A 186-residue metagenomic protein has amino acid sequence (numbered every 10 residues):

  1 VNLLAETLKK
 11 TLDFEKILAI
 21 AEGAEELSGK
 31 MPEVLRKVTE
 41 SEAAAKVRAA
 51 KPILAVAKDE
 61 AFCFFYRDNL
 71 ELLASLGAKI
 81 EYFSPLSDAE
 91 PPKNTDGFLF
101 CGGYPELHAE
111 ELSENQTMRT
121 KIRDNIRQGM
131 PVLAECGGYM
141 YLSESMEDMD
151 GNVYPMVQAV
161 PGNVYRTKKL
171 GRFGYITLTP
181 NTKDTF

Functional and structural regions predicted by a protein language model:
V1-K10, F100-A109, T179: A polyampholytic, Gly/Pro-enriched intrinsically disordered region
V1-K46: Internal gly/pro-rich beta-alpha loop/helix module that stabilizes soluble enzyme cofactors or their anionic handles
L4, L73, I80, F98-F100 (+3 more regions): Generic structural hydrophobic/aromatic packing signal, biased to beta-strands
K10-F14, A44-A50, F62-E81, P92 (+2 more regions): C-terminal and late-domain segments of enzyme folds
E26-E42, Y82-S87, E144, G174 (+1 more regions): Glycine-rich, charged/polar anion/phosphate-binding loops that engage phosphate groups from diverse ligands
A45-V47, E90-P91, N125, D150: Generic structural signal for beta-strand residues in well-ordered domains
P52-S113, T120-N125: Phosphate-binding active sites in nucleotide-utilizing proteins
P105-D184: Cysteine-nucleophile active-site neighborhood
